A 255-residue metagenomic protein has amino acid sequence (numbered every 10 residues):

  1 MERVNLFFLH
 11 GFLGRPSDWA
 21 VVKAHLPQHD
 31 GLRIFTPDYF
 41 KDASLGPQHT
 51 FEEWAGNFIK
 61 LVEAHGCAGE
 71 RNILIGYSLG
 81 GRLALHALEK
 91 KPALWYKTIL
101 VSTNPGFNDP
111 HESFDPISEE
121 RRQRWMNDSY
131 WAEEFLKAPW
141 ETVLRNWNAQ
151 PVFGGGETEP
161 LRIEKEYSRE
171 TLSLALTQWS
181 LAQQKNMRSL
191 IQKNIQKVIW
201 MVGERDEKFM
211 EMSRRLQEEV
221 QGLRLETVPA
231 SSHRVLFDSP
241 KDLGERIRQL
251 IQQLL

Functional and structural regions predicted by a protein language model:
E2-L45: Conserved HGGG/HGGXW glycine-rich cap/lid loop of the alpha/beta-hydrolase fold
E53-N72: Conserved acidic catalytic loop of the alpha/beta-hydrolase fold
G76-G80, A84: Gly/Ala-rich beta-loop-alpha elbow adjacent to hydrolase catalytic centers
E89, K97-E134: Flexible "cap/lid" loop of the alpha/beta hydrolase fold
E159-L190: Hydrophobic, aromatic-rich cap/lid helix
N194, W200-V202: Short beta-strand/loop motif that positions the catalytic acidic residue of the alpha/beta-hydrolase fold
E207-M212: Conserved alpha/beta-hydrolase "acid-adjacent" motif
S231-P240, G244: Catalytic histidine-centered segment of alpha/beta-hydrolase-like enzymes
